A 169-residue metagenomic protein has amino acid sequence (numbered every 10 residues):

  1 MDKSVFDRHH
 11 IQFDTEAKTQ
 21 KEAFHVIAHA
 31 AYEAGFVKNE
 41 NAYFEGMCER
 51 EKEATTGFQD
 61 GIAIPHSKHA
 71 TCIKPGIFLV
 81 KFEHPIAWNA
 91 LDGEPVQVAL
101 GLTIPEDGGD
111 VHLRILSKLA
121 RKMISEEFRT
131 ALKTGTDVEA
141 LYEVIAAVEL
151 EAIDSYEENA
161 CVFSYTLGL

Functional and structural regions predicted by a protein language model:
M1-L169: Cytosolic covalent-transfer regions centered on His/Cys nucleophiles that carry phosphoryl or persulfide groups
